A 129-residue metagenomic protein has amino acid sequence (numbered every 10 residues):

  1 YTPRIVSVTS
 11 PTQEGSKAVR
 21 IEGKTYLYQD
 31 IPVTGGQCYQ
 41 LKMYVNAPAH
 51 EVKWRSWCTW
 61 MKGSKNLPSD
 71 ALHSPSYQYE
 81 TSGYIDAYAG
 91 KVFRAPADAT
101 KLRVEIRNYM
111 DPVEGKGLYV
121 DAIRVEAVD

Functional and structural regions predicted by a protein language model:
Y1-R20, K24: Extracellular glycan-recognition surfaces and repeat-rich motifs
G23-S56, A87-A95, A122-I123: Extra-cytoplasmic beta-strand recognition segments
Y26-Q29, S64-P68, P112-K116: Short, surface-exposed beta-strand/loop "edge" segments at domain boundaries and coil↔beta transitions
A49, K62-S64, D129: Solvent-exposed strand-loop boundary residues in beta-sheet-rich modules
R55-G63: Short, surface-exposed beta-strand/strand-loop-strand elements in extracellular ectodomains
K65-T100: Extracellular carbohydrate recognition and processing domains and analogous Trp-centered ligand-binding platforms
R103-R107: Extracellular recognition modules
Y109-V128: Extracellular carbohydrate recognition
